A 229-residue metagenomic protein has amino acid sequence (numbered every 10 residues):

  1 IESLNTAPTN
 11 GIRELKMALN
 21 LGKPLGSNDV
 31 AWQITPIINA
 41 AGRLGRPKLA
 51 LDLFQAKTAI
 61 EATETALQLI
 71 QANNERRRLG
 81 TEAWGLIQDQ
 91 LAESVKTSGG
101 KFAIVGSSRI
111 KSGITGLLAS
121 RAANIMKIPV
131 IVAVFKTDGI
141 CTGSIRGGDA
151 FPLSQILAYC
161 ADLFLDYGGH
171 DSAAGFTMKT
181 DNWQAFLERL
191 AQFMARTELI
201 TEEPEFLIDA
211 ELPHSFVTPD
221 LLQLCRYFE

Functional and structural regions predicted by a protein language model:
I1-W183: Hydrophobic helix-and-loop "lid/oligomerization" segment in the mid-to-C-terminal part of catalytic domains
E2, A195-E229: A contiguous loop/helix-start segment that scaffolds small-molecule binding in enzyme catalytic cores
L53, N182, F193, L221-Q223: Hydrophobic alpha-helical segments
A161-D166, Q192-L199: A common structural junction motif
F186, L190-A191: Short amphipathic C-terminal alpha-helix that caps PH/PH-like domains
